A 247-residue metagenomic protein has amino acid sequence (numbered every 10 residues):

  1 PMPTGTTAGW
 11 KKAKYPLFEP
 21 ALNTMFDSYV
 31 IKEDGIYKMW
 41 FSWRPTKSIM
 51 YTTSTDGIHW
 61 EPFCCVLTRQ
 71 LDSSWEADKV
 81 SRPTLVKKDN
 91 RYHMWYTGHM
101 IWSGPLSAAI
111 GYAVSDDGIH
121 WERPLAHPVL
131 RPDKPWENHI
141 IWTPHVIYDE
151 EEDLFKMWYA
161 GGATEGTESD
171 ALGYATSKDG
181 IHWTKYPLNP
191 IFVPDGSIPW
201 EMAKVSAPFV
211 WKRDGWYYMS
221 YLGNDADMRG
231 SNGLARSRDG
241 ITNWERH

Functional and structural regions predicted by a protein language model:
P1-H247: Carbohydrate-active catalytic/glycan-binding domains of CAZyme proteins, especially the secreted or lumenal ectodomains
